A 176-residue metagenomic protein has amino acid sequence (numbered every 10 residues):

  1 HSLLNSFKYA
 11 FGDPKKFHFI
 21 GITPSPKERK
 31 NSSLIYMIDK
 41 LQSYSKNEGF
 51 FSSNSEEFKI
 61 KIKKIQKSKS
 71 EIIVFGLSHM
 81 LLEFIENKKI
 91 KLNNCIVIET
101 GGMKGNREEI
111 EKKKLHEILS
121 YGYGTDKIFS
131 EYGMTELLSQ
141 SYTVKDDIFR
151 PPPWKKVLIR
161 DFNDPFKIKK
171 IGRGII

Functional and structural regions predicted by a protein language model:
H1-D13: Conserved structural elements of the adenylate-forming
G12-H18, N31, K40-I176: Active-site glycine/GP-rich loop and adjacent strand/helix microenvironment that borders small-molecule binding pockets
T23-K30: Conserved Walker A/P-loop ATP-binding site and its immediately adjacent core in helicase/helicase-like ATPase domains
L34: Residue(s) in the substrate-gating loop at a strand-loop-helix junction that position the organic substrate next
M37: Extended acidic/charged loop-beta regions that coordinate divalent cations and stabilize anionic phosphate/carboxylate
